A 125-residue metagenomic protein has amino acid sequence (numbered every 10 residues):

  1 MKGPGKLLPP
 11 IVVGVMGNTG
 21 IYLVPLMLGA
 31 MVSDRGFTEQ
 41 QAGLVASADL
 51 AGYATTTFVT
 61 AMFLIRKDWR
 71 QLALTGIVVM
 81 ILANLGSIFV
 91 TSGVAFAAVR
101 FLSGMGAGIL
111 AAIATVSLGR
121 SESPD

Functional and structural regions predicted by a protein language model:
K6, F37-A46: Juxtamembrane helix-start elements in MFS-like secondary transporters
V12-E39: Extracytoplasmic
Y22, D49-F58, G108: Residue-level signature of mid-helix packing/kink "hotspots" within the transmembrane helices of 12-pass Major
G36, D68, F89-V94: Helix-breaking motifs and short loop linkers at transmembrane-helix boundaries and internal kinks in secondary membrane
T56-W69: Helix-to-loop junctions at the C-terminal end of transmembrane segments in multipass secondary transporters
Q71-L85: Structural signature of the two symmetry-related core transmembrane helices
A83, V94-S103: Paired small-residue
V99-D125: Cytoplasmic helix-loop-helix junction between adjacent transmembrane helices in 12-TM secondary transporters
